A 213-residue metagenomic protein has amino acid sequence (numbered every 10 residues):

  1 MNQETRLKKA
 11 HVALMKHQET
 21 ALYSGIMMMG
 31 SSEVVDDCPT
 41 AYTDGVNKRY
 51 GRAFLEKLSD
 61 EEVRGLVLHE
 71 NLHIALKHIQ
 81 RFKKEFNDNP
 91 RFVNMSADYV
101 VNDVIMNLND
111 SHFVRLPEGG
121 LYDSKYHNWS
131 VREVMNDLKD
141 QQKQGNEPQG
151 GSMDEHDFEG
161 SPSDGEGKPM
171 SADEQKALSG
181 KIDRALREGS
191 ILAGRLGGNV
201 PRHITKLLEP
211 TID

Functional and structural regions predicted by a protein language model:
M1-V67, N71-S111: Basic/hydrophobic alpha-helical interface regions
D103-I212: Negatively charged
